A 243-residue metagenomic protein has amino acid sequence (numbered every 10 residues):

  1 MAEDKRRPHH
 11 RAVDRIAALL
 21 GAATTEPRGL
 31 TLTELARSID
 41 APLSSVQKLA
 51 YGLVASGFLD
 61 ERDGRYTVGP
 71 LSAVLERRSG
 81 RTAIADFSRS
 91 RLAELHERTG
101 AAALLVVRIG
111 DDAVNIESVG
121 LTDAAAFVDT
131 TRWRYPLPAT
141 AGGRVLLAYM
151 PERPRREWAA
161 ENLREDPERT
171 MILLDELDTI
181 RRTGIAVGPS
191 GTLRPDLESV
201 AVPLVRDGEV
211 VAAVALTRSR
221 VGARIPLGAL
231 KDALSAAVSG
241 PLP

Functional and structural regions predicted by a protein language model:
M1-T82, S239, P243: N-terminal helix-turn-helix
H9-V13, R81, A85, R89 (+3 more regions): Short, structured helix-loop boundary elements
A22, F87, R91, L95-R98 (+1 more regions): Generic non-transmembrane alpha-helical segments
T67-A159: Amphipathic alpha-helical effector-binding/dimerization core of metabolite-sensing transcriptional regulators
F87-E94, W158-V200: Short, basic/aromatic recognition patches
L173-D178, T183-P195, V211-P243: Juxtadomain coupling helices with adjacent low-complexity linkers
L204-R206: Sensor-regulatory modules in signal-transduction proteins
